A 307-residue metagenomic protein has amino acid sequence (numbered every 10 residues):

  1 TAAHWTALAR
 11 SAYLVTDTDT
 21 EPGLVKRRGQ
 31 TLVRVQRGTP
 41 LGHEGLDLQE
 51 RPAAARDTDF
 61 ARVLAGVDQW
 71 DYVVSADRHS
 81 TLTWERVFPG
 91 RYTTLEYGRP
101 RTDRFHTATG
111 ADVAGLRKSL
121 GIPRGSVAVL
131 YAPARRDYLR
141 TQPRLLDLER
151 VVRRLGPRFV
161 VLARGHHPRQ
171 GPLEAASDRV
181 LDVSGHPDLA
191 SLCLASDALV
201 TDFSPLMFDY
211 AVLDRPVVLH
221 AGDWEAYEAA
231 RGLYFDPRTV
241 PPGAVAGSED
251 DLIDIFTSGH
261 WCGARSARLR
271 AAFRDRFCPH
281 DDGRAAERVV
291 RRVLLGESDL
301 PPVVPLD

Functional and structural regions predicted by a protein language model:
T1-T107: Active-site and donor-binding regions of nucleotide-sugar-utilizing enzymes
A2-S11, H167-F208: Donor nucleotide-activated moiety binding/catalytic core segment of transferases that use nucleotide-activated donors
L14-H43, H186-R231: A donor-sugar binding/catalytic signature common to diverse glycosyltransferases and related nucleotide-sugar
T18, A76-H79, G165-H167, F203 (+1 more regions): Helix N-cap/beta->alpha junction signal
P22-R28, E85-V87, Q170-D178, D209-Y210: Short loop/helix-cap segments at secondary-structure boundaries that form the rim of catalytic
D68-V73, V160, A195-A198, P241-G243: Short active-site oxyanion
V87, T94-A175, A246, C278 (+2 more regions): Conserved catalytic-core segment of nucleotide-activated headgroup transferases in glycan assembly
A175-D178, P205-C278: Catalytic binding pocket for nucleotide-activated donors in carbohydrate/polymer assembly enzymes
